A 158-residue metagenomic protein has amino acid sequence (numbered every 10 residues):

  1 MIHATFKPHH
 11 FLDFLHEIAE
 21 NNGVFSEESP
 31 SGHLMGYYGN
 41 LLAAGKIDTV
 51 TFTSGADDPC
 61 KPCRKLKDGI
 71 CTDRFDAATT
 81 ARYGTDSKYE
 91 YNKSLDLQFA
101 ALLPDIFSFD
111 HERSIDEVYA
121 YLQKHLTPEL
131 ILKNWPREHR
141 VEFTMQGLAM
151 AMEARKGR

Functional and structural regions predicted by a protein language model:
M1-R158: Iron-sulfur (Fe-S) cluster-binding modules
